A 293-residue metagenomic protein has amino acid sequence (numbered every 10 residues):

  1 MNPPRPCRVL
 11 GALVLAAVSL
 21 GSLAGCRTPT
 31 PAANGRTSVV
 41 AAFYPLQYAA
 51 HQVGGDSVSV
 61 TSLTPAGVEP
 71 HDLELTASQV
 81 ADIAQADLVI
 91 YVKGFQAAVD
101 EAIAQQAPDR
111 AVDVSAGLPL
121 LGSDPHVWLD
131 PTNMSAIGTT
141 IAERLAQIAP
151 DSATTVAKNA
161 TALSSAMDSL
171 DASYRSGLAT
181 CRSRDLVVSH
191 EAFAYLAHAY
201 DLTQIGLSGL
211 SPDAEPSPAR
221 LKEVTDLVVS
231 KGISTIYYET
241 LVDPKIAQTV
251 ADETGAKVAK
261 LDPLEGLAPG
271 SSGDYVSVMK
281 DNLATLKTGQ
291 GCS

Functional and structural regions predicted by a protein language model:
N2-A12, S22-S293: Extracytoplasmic metal-acquisition and chelation regions
A17-G21: Alpha-helical transmembrane segments
